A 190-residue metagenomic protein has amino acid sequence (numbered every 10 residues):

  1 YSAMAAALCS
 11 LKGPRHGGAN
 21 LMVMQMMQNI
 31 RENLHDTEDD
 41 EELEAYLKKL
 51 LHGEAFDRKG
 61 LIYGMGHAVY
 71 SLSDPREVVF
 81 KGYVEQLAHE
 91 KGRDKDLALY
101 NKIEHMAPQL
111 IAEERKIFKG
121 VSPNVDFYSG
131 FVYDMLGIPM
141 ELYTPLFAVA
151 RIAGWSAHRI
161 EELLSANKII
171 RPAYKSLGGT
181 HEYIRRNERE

Functional and structural regions predicted by a protein language model:
Y1-E190: Non-transmembrane, aqueous-exposed alpha-helical and coiled segments at domain scale
